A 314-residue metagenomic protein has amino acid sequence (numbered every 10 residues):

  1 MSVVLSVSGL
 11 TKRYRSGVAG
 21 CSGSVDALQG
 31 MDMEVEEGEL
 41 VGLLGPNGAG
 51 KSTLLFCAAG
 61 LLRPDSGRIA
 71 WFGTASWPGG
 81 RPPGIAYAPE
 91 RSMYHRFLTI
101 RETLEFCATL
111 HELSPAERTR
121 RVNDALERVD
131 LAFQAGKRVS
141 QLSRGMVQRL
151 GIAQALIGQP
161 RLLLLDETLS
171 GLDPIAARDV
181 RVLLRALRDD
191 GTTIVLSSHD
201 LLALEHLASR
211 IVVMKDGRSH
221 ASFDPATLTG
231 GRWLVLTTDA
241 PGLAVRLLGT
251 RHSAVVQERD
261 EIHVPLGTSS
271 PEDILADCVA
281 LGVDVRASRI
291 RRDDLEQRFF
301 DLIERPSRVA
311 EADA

Functional and structural regions predicted by a protein language model:
L44-P46: The feature captures the beta-strand-to-loop junction immediately N-terminal to the Walker
A59: Helix-to-loop junction immediately C-terminal to a conserved catalytic motif
G67-P83: Conserved ABC transporter NBD signature motif
E105, T109, A116-Q134: Conserved ABC ATPase "signature" region
Q159: Conserved catalytic motifs of ABC-family nucleotide-binding domains
L163-E167: Catalytic Walker B motif of ABC-type/P-loop ATPase nucleotide-binding domains
R181-P265: ABC transporter nucleotide-binding domain
